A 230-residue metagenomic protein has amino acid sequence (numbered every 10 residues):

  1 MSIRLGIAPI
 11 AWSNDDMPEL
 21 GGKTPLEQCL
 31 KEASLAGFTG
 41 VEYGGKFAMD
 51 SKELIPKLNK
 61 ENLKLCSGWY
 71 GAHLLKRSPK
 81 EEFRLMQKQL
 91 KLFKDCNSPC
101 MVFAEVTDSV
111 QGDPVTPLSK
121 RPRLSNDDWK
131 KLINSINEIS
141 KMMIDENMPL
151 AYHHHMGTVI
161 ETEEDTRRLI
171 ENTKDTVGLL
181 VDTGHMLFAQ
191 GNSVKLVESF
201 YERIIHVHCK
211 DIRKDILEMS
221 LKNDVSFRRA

Functional and structural regions predicted by a protein language model:
M1-G37, N59, Q87, K91-C100 (+4 more regions): Histidine-acidic metal/acid-base catalytic patches
A11-P25, G44, A72-F83, R121-K130: Active-site mouth loops of central-metabolism enzymes
T39-G40, K64, P99, P149: Residue-level detector of anion-binding/catalytic polar loops
G40-E53, A72-R84, M156-T162, T183-G191 (+1 more regions): Acidic-and-aromatic substrate-binding clefts and catalytic sites of carbohydrate-active enzymes
E42, S67, V102, A151 (+1 more regions): Conserved beta-strand positions in the central sheet of alpha/beta enzyme cores
G45, E105, D211: Short secondary-structure boundary segments
M49-W69: Aromatic-lined substrate-binding rim segments of carbohydrate-active enzymes
P79-G178, F188: Active-site acidic/histidine proton-transfer and metal-coordination neighborhood in alpha/beta enzyme cores
